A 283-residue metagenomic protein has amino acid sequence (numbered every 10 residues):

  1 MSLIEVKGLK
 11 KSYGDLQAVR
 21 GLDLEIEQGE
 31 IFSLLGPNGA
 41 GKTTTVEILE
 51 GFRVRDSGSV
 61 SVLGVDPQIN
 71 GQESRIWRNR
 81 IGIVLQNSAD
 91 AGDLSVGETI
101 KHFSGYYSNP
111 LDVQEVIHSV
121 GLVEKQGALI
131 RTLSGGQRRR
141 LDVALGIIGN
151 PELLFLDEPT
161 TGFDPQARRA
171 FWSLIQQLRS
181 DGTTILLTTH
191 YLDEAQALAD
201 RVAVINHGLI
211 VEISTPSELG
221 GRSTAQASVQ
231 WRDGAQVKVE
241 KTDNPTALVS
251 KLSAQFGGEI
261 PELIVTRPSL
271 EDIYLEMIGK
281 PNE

Functional and structural regions predicted by a protein language model:
E50: Helix-to-loop junction immediately C-terminal to a conserved catalytic motif
G58-I69, R75-W77: Conserved ABC transporter NBD signature motif
K101, G105, P110-Q126: Conserved ABC ATPase "signature" region
L154-E158: Catalytic Walker B motif of ABC-type/P-loop ATPase nucleotide-binding domains
I213-S214: ABC ATPase "signature
E218-E283: Short, charged/small-residue-rich alpha-helical element at the C-terminal edge of ABC transporter nucleotide-binding
